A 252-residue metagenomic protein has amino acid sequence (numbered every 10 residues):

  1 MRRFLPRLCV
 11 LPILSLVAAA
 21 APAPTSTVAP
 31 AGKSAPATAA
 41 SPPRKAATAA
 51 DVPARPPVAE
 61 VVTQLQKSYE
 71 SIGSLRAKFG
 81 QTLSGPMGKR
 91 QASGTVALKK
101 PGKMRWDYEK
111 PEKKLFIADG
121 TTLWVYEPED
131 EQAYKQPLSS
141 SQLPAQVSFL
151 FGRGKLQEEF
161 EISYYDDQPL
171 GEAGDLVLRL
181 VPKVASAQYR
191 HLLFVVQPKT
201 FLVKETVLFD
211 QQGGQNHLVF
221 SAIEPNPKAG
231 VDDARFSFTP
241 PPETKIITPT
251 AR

Functional and structural regions predicted by a protein language model:
M1-P24: Sec-dependent N-terminal signal peptides
A21-G80, S84-R90, P240-R252: N-terminal leader/targeting segments and the immediate start of mature chains
A59-V62, Q66, G120, V147-S148 (+2 more regions): Extracytoplasmic/secreted envelope proteins and their assembly/folding machinery, especially bacterial periplasmic
E60-T63, F79-G80, K89-S93, K99-K110 (+1 more regions): N-terminal post-signal-peptidase region of extra-cytosolic proteins
T95-A145, N216-H217: An acidic-aromatic
E131-L176: Flexible, surface-exposed loop/linker segments and immediately adjacent secondary-structure boundaries
E158-A251: Gly/Pro-enriched, hydrophobic low-complexity segments that function as extracytoplasmic propeptides/linkers
